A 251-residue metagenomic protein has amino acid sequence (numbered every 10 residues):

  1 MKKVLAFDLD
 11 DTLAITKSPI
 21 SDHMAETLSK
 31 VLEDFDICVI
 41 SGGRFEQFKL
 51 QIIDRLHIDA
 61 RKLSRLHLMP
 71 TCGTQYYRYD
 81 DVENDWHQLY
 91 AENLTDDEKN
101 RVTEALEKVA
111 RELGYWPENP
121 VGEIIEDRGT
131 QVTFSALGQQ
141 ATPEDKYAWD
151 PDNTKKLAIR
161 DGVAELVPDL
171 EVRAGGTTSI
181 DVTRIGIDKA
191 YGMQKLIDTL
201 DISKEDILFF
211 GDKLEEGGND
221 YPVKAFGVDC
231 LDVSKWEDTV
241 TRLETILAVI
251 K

Functional and structural regions predicted by a protein language model:
M1-K2, I20-S21, T183-I185, K189-K251: Mg2+-dependent phosphoryl-transfer enzymes with acidic/Ser/Thr/Gly-rich catalytic loops
K2, D34, L63-R65, G129 (+1 more regions): A general structural motif
K2-A6, H23-F35, G162, T199: A short, Lys/Arg-enriched amphipathic alpha-helix followed by its capping loop at the start of a domain
K2-S18, V39, L68, M193 (+1 more regions): Asp-based phosphoryl-transfer active-site loop
L5-D10, P70-G73, D80-D81, R128-G129 (+2 more regions): Short loop/turn segments at strand-loop or loop-helix junctions that form parts of catalytic or ligand-binding pockets
T16, R44-F48, E98, I185-K189 (+1 more regions): Phosphate/oxyanion-binding active-site loops and adjacent basic polyanion-contact surfaces
P19-V121: Active-site phosphate-binding/coordination module
E112-L113, P117-L208, N219: Conserved acidic, metal-coordinating active-site core of Asp-based, Mg2+-dependent phosphoryl-transfer enzymes
